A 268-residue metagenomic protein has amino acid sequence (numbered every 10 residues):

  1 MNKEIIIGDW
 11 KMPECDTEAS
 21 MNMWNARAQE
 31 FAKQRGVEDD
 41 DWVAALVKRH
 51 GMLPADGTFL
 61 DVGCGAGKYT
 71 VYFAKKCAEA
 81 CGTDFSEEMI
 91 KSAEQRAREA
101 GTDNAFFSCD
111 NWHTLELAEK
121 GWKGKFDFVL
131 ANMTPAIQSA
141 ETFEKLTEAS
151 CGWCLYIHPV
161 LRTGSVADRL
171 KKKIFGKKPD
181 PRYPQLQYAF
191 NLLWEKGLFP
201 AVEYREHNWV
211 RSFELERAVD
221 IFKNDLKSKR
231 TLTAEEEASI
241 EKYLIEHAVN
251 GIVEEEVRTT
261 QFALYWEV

Functional and structural regions predicted by a protein language model:
M1-L53: Conserved class I S-adenosyl-L-methionine
L60, K68-T114: Class I SAM-dependent methyltransferase SAM/SAH-binding core
G65: Conserved glycine-rich SAM-binding loop
F126-E141: A short SAM/SAH-binding and catalytic strip from SAM-dependent methyltransferases
A140-L155: A short glycine-rich, Lys/Arg-flanked "PGG" loop and its adjoining helix->strand segment in the class I
L155-D180: Conserved class I S-adenosyl-L-methionine
R182-G197: Short alpha-helix
A201-V268: Conserved Class I S-adenosyl-L-methionine
